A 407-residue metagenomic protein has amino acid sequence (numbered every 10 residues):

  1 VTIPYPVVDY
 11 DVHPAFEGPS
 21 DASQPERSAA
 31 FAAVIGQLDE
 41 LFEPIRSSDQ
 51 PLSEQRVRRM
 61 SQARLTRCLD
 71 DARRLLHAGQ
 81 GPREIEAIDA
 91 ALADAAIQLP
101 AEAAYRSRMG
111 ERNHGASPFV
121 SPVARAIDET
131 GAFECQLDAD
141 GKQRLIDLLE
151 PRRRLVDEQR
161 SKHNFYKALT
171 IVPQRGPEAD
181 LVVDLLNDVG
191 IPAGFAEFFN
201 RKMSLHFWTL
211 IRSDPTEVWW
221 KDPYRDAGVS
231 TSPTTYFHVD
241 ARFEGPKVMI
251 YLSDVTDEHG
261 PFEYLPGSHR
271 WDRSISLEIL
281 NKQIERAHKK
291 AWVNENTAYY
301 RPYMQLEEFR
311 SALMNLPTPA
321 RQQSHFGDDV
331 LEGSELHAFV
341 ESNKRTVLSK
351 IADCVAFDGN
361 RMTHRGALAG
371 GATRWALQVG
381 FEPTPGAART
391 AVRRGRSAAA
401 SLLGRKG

Functional and structural regions predicted by a protein language model:
V7-Y10, F16, R27-F31, I35 (+3 more regions): Non-heme Fe(II)-dependent double-stranded beta-helix
T130-A132, T234, F243-M249, H259 (+3 more regions): Extracellular structured ligand-interaction cores
V218-D222, S230, K247, E258-G267 (+3 more regions): A short secondary-structure junction signal
H238-D257, S349-K350, G380-P383: Short, conserved beta-strand element in jelly-roll/cupin
K247-I250, P266, A372-A387: A short hydrophobic beta-strand segment most commonly corresponding to one strand of the jelly-roll/cupin
E258-M362: Double-stranded beta-helix
M362-G370: Short beta-strand His + acidic residue motifs that chelate non-heme Fe in jelly-roll/DSBH and cupin folds
V379, T384-G404: Extended hydrophobic/aromatic segments used for targeting, binding, or gating
